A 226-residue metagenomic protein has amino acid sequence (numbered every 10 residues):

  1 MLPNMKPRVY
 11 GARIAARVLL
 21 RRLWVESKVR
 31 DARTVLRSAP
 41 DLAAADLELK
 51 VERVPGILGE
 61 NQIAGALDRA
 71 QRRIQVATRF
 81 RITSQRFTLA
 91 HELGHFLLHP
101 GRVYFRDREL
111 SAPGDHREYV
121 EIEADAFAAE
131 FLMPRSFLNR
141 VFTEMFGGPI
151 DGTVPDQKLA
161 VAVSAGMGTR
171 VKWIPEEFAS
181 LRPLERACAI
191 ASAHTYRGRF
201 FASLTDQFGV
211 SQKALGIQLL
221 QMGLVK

Functional and structural regions predicted by a protein language model:
M1-K226: Active-site hotspot residues in diverse enzymes, especially metal/ion-binding acidic/histidine motifs
